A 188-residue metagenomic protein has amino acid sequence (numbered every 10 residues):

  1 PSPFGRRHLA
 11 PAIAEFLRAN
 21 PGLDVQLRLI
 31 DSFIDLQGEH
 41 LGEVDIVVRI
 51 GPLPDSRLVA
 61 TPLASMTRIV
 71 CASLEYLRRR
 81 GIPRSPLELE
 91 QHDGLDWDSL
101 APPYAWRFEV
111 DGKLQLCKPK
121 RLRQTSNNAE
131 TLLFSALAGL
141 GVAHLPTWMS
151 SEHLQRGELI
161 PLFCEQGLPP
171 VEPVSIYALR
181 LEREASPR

Functional and structural regions predicted by a protein language model:
P1-D55: Central regulatory/effector-binding core of bacterial HTH transcription factors
V25-I30, C117-N128: Short beta-strand-to-loop elements that line the ligand-binding cleft of bilobed periplasmic-binding protein-like
D31-S32, I50-P52, A72-L74, L145-T147 (+1 more regions): Beta->alpha turn/N-cap motifs
R57-R68, A72-S99: Flexible hinge/capping segments at coil-to-helix
A60-L63, R156-V171: Short beta-strand->loop
D93-K113: Secondary-structure junction motif
S135-L159, P169: A ligand-binding cleft/hinge motif common to bilobed small-molecule-binding domains
C164-R188: A late-sequence structural motif
